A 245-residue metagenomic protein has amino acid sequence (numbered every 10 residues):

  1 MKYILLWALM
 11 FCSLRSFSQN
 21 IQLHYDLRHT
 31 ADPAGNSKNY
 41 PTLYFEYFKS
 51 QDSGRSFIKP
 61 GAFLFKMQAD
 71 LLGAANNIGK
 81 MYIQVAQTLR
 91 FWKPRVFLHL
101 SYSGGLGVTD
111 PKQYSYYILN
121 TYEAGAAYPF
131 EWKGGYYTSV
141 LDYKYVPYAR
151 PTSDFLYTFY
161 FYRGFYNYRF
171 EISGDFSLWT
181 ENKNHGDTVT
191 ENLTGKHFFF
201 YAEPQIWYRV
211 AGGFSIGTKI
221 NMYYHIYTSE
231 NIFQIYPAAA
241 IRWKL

Functional and structural regions predicted by a protein language model:
M1-N20: Bacterial Sec-dependent N-terminal signal peptides
F17-D70: Short glycine/proline- and aromatic-enriched beta-strand/turn motifs that initiate or cap beta-hairpins
I21, G54-F63, F91-L98, F130-S139 (+2 more regions): Repeated loop/turn-to-beta-strand initiation elements of outer-membrane beta-barrel proteins
I21-Y25, N36-N39, L71-Y160, D187-T194 (+1 more regions): Outer-membrane pore/translocation modules
Y25-H29, M67-G73, Y102-V108, L141-P147 (+3 more regions): Transmembrane beta-strands of outer-membrane beta-barrel pores
F45-Y47, F63-M67, V85-Q87, A126 (+5 more regions): Membrane-embedded beta-strands that build the outer-membrane beta-barrel scaffold
K144-S215, N221-H225, W243-L245: Outer-membrane beta-barrel transmembrane domain signature
F233-L245: Outer-membrane beta-barrel "beta-signal"
